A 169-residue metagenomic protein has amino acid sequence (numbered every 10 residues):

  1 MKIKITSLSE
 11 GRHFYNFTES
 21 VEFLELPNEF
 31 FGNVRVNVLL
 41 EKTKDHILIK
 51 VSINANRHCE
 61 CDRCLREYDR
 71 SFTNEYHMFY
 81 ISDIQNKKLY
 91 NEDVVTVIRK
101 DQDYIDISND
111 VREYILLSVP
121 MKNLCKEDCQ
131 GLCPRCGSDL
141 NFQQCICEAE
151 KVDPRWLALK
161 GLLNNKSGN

Functional and structural regions predicted by a protein language model:
M1-N169: Structured interface patches
